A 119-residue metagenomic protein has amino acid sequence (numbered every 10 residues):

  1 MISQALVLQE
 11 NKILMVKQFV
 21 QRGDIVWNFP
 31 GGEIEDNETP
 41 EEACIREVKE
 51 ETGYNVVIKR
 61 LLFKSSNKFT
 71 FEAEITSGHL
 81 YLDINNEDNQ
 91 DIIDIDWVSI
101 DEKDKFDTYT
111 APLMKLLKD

Functional and structural regions predicted by a protein language model:
M1-I13, S66-N67: Conserved N-terminal beta-strand and adjoining loop/helix that marks the start of the Nudix/MutT-like hydrolase domain
S3, V56-K59: Small-residue-enriched segments and motifs
L6, F19-V20, E74, D101: Anionic group-transfer/hydrolysis microenvironments
Q9-R46, E50, F63: Conserved Nudix-box catalytic region and its N-terminal flanking loop in Nudix hydrolases and closely related
I34-V57, S65-L116: Unchanged
